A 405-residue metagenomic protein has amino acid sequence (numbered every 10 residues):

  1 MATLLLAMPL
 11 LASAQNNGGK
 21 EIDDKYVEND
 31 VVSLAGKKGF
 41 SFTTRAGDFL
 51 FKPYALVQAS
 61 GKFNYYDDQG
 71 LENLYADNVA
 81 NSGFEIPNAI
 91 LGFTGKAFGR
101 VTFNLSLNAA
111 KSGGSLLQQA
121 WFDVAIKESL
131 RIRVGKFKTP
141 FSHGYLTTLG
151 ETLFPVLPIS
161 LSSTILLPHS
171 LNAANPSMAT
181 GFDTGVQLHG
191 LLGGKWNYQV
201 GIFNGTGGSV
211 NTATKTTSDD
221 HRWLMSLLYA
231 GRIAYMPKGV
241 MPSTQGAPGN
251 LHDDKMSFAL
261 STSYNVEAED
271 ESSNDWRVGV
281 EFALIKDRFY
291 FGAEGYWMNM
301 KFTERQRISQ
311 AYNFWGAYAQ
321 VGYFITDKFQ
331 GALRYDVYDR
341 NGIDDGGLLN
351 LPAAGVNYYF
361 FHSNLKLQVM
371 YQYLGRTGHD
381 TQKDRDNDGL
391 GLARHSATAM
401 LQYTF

Functional and structural regions predicted by a protein language model:
L4-L6, L10-Q58, G193-G194, F405: N-terminal periplasmic/intermembrane-space "pro-region" immediately following the signal or transit peptide
E28-V31, A76-G83, A110-G114, P176-M178 (+5 more regions): Replace "Gram-negative outer membrane beta-barrel proteins" with "bacterial and organellar outer membrane beta-barrel
G39-Y66, L71-G208, M225-V240, Q320-A332 (+2 more regions): Outer membrane beta-barrel
A46, R232-N341, N350: Detector for outer-membrane/organellar transmembrane beta-barrel domains, recognizing the amphipathic beta-strand
Q69-V79, L157-S163, K215-T217, K301-Y312 (+2 more regions): Solvent-exposed loop segments that connect transmembrane elements
N88, L117-Q119, D183-G185, S226-A230 (+5 more regions): Transmembrane beta-barrel architecture of outer membranes
L228-V240, F360-F361, L365, G389-F405: Outer-membrane beta-barrel "beta-signal"
G322-T377: C-terminal hydrophobic structural anchor segments that stabilize assembly/packing rather than catalytic chemistry
